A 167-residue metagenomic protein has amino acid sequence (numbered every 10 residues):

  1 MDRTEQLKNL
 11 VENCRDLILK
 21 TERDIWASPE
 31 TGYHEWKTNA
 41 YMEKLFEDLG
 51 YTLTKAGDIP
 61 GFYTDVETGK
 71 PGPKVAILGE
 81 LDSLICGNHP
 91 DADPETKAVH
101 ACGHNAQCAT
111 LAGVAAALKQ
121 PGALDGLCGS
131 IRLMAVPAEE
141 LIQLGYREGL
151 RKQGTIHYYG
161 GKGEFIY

Functional and structural regions predicted by a protein language model:
M1, E5, I156-Y159: Low-complexity, intrinsically disordered regions enriched in charged/polar residues
R3-A101, N105-R132, P137-I142: Acidic/His- and Gly-rich active-site-bordering loop/insert found across diverse amide/peptide-bond hydrolases
V136-Y167: Fold-level recognition of mixed alpha/beta catalytic cores in primary-metabolism enzymes, strongest
